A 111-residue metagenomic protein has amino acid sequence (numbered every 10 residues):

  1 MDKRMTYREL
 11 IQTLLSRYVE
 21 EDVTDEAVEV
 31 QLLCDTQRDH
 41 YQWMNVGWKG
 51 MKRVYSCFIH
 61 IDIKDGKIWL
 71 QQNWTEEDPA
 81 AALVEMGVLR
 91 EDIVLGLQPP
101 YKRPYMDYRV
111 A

Functional and structural regions predicted by a protein language model:
M1-A111: Terminal domain-initiation and capping elements
